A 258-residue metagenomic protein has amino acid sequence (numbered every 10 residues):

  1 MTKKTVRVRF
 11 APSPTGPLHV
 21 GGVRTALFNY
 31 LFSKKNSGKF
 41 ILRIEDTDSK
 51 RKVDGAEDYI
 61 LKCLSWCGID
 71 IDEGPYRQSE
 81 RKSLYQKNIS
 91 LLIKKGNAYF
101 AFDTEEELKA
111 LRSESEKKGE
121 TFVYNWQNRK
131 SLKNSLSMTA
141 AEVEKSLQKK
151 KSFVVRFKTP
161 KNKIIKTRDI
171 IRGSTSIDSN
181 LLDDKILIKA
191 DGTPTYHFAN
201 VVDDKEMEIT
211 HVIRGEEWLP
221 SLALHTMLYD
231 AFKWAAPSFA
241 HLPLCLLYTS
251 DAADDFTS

Functional and structural regions predicted by a protein language model:
T2-T121, D191, P220-W234: N-terminal Rossmann-like or analogous alpha/beta NTP/dinucleotide-binding catalytic cores that position adenine
G16, L181, D251-A252: Hydrophobic transmembrane-helix microenvironments that flank and shape a buried ionizable site
L18, K95, V202-D203, A253-D254: Single, functionally critical "micro-switch" positions that shape active/binding sites and transmembrane helices
Y30, H197, F256-T257: Short intrinsically disordered, low-complexity segments
K94, F100, T104-H241, L246-L247: Active-site cores that bind ATP or allylic diphosphates and position pyrophosphate for catalysis
Y248-S258: Single conserved hydrophobic/aromatic residue that forms the stacking wall/gate of nucleotide- or nucleobase-binding
